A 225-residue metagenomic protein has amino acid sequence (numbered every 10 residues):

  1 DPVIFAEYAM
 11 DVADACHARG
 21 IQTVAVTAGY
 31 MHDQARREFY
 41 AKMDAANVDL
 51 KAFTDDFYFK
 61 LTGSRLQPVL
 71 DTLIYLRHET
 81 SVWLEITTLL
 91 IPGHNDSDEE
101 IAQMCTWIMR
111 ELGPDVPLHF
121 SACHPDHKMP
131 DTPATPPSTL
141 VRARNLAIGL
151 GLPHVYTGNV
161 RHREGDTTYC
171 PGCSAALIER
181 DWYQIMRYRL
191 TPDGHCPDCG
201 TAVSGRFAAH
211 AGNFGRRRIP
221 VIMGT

Functional and structural regions predicted by a protein language model:
D1-S138: Conserved AdoMet/S-adenosylmethionine-binding subsite of the radical SAM
G93-T225: Auxiliary Fe-S-binding modules of radical SAM enzymes
